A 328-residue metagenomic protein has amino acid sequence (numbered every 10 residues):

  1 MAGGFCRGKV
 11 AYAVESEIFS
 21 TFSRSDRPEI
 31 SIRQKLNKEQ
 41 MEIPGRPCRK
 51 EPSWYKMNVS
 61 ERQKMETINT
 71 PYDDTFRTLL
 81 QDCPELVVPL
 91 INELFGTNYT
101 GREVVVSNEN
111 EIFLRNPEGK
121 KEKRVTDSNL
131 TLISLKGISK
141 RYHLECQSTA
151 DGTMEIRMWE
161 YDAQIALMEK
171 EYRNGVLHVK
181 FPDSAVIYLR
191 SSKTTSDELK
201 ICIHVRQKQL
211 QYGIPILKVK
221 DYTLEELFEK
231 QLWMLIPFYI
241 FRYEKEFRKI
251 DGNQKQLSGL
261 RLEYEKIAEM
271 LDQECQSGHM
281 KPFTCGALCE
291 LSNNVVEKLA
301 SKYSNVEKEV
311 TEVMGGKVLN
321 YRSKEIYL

Functional and structural regions predicted by a protein language model:
G3, R7-V10, E17, T21-R24 (+7 more regions): Short, charged alpha-helical interaction segments and adjacent helix-coil junctions
A11, F19-T21, N37, I43-M234 (+1 more regions): Accessory alpha/beta interaction modules
V219-I267: Acidic/Ser/Thr-rich, low-complexity mid-to-C-terminal regulatory regions of eukaryotic proteins
